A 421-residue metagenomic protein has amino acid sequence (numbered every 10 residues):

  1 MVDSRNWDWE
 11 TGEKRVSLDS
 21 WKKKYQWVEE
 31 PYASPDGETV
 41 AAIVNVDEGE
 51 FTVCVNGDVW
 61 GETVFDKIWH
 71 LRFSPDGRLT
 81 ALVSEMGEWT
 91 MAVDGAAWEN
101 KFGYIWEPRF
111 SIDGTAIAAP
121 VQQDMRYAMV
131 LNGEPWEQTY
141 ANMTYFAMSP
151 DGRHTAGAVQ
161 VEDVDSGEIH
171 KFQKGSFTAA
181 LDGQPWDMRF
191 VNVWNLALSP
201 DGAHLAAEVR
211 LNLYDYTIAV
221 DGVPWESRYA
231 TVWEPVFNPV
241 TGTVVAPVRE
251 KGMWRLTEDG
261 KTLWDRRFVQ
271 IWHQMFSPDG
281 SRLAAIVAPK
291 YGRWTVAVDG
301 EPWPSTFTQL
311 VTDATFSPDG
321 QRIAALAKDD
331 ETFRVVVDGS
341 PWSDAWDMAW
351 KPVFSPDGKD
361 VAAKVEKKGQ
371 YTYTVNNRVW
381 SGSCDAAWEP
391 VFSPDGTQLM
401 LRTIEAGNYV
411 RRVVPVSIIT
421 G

Functional and structural regions predicted by a protein language model:
M1-G421: Non-catalytic tandem-repeat scaffold regions and their flanking low-complexity/translocation tails
